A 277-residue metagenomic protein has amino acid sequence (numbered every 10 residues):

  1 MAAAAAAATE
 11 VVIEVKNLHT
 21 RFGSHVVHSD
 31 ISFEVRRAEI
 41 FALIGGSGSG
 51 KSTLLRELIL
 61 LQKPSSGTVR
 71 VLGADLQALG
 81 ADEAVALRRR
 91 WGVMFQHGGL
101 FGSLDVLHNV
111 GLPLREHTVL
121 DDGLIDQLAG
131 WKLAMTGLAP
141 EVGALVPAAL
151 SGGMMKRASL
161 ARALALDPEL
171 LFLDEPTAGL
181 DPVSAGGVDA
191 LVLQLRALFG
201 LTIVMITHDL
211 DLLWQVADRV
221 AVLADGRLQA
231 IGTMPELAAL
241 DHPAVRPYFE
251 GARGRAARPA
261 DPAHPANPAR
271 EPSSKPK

Functional and structural regions predicted by a protein language model:
I59: Helix-to-loop junction immediately C-terminal to a conserved catalytic motif
D75, G123-E141: Conserved ABC ATPase "signature" region
V146-L150, M154: Conserved ABC ATPase signature
D167: Conserved catalytic motifs of ABC-family nucleotide-binding domains
L171-D174: Catalytic Walker B motif of ABC-type/P-loop ATPase nucleotide-binding domains
